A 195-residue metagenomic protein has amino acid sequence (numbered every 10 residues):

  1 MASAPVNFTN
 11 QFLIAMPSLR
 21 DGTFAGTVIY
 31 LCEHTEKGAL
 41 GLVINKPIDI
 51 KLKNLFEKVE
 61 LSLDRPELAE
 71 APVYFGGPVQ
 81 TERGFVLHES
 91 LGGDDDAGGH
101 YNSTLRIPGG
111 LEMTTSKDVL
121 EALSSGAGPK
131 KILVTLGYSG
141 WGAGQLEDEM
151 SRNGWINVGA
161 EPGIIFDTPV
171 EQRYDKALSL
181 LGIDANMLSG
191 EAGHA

Functional and structural regions predicted by a protein language model:
M1-V134, S139-A195: A short aromatic-anchored loop/beta-hairpin motif
